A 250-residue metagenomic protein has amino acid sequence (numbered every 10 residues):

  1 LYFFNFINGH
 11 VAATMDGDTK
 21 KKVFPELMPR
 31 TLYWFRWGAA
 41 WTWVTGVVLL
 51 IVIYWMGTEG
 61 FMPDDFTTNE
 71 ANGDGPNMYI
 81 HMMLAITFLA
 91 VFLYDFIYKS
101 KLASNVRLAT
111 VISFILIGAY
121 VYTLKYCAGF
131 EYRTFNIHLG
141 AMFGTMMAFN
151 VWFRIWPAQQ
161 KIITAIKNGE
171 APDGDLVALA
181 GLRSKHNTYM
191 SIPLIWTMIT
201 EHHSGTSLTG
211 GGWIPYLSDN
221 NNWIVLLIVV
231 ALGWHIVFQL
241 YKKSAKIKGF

Functional and structural regions predicted by a protein language model:
L1-F250: Polytopic transmembrane helical bundles with strong interfacial aromatic enrichment
